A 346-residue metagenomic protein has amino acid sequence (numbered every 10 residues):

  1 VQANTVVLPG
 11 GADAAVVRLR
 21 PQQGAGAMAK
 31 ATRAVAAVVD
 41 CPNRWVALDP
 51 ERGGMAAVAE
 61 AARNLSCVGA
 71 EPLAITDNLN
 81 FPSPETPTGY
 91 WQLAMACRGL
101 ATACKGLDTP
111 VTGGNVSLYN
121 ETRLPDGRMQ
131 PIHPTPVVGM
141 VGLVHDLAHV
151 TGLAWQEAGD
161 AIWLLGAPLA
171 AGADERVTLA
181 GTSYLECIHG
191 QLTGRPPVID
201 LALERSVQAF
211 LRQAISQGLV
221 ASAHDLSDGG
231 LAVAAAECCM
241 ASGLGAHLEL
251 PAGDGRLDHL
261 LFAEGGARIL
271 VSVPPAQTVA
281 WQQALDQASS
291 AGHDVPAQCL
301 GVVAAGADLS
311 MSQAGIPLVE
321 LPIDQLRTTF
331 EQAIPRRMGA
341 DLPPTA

Functional and structural regions predicted by a protein language model:
V1-A15, R20-R33, G54, A154-S242 (+4 more regions): Long hydrophobic segments that form regular secondary structure
V1-A170, T182-I188, T193, L261: Glycine-rich phosphate/pyrophosphate-binding loop regions near the starts of catalytic domains
A96-A103, L107-T112, V116-P136, T193 (+2 more regions): Glycine-/charge-enriched secondary-structure boundary and capping motifs
